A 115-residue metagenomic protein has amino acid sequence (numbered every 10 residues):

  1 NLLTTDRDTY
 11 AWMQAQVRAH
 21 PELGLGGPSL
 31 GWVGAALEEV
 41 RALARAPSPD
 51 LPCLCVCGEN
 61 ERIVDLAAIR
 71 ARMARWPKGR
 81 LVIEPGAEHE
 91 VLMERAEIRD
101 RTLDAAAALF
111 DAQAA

Functional and structural regions predicted by a protein language model:
N1-P52: Alpha/beta-hydrolase
G24, E61, I98: Glycine-/small-residue-rich active-site loops that bind phosphorylated ligands and cofactors
G31, A35, A71, R101 (+1 more regions): Alpha-helical elements of Rossmann-like donor-binding domains used by nucleotide-donor carbohydrate transfer enzymes
P49, C55-C57, E61: Short beta-strand/loop motif that positions the catalytic acidic residue of the alpha/beta-hydrolase fold
L51, D65-A74: Short alpha-helix in the alpha/beta-hydrolase fold that links the catalytic acid
R62-D65, L92: Nucleotide-sugar-dependent glycosyltransferase donor-binding/catalytic pocket residues
G79-A115: Catalytic active-site module of serine/aspartate enzymes centered on a nucleophile-bearing elbow/loop
